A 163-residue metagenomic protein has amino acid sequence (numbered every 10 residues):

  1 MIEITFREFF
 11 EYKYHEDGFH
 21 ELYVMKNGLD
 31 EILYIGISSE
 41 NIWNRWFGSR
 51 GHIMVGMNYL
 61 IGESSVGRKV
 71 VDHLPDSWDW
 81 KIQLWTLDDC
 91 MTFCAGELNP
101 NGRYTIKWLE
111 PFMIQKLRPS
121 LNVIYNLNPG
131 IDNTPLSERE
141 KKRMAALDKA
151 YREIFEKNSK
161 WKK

Functional and structural regions predicted by a protein language model:
M1-E21, K26-L33, S38-K163: Boundary/linker segments flanking structured domains
